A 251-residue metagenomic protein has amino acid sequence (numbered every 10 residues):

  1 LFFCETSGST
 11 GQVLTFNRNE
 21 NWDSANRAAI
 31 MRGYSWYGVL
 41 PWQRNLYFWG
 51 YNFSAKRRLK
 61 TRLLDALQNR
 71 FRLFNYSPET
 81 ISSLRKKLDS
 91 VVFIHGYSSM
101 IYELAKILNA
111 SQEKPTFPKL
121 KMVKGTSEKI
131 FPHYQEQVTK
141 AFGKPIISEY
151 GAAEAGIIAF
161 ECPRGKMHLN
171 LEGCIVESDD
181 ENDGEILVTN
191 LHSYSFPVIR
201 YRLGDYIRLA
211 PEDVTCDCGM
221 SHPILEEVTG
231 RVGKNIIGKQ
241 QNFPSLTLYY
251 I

Functional and structural regions predicted by a protein language model:
L1-E5, T10-R44, Y51-N52, K86 (+5 more regions): Nucleotide 5′-phosphate-binding alpha/beta core
C4, A55-R58, H222: Membrane-targeting and insertion segments and their boundary/processing signals
V13-F16, Q43, A55, G156 (+2 more regions): Basic, gly/Ser/Thr/Pro-rich low-complexity segments located predominantly at protein N termini
I30-W42, A55-S82: Conserved AMP-binding/adenylation subdomain of ANL enzymes
R44-L46, L187: Conserved beta-strand elements of the Class I
W49-G50, S127: Histidine-centered beta-alpha loop that forms part of the nucleotide-sugar donor binding/catalytic region in diverse
G50-S54, S99-M100: Short glycine-enriched loops at secondary-structure junctions
D65-I251: Active-site glycine/GP-rich loop and adjacent strand/helix microenvironment that borders small-molecule binding pockets
